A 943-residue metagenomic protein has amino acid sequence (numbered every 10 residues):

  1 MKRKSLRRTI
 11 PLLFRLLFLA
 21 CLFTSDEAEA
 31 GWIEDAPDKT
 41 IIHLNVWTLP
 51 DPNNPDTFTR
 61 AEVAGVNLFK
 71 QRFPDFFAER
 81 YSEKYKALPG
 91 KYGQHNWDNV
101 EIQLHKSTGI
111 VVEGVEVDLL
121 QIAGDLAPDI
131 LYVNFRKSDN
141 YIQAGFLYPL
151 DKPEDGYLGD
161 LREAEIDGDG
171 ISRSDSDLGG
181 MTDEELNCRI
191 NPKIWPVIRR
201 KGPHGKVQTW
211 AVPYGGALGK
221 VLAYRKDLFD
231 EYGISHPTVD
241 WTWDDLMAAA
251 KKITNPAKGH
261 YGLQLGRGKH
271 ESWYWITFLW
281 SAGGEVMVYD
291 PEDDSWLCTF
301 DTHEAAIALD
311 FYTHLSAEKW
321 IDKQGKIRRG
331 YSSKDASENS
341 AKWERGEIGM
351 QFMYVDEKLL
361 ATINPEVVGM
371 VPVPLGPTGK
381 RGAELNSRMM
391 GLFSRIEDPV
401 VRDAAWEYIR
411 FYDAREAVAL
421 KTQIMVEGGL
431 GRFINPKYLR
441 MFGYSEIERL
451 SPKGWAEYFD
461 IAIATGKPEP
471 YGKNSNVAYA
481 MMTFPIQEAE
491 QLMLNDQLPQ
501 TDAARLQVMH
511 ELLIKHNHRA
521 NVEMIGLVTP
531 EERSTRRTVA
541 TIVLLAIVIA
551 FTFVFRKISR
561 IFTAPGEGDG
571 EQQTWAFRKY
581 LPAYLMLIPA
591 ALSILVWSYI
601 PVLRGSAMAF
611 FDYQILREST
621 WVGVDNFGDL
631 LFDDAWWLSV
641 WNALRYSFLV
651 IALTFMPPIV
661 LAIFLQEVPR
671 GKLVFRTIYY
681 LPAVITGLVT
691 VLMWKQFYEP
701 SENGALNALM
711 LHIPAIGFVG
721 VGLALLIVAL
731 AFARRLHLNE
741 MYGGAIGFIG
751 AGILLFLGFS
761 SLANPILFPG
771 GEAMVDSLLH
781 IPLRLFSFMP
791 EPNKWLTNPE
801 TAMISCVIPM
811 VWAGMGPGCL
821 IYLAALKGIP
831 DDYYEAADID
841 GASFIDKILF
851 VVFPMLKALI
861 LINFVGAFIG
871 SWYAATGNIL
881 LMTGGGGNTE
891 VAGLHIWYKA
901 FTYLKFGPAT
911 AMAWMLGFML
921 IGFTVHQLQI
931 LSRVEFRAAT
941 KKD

Functional and structural regions predicted by a protein language model:
P11, A28-F146, D496-L545, F551 (+2 more regions): Conserved N-terminal structural module of periplasmic/extracytoplasmic solute-binding proteins
F135-G219, G369-V371: Hinge/lid segment of periplasmic solute-binding proteins
D151-R189, V239, G284-I307, L375-A383: Short, solvent-exposed loop/beta-turn-alpha elements that line the ligand-binding surface or hinge of extracytoplasmic
V197-L222, D245-L297: Extracytoplasmic/periplasmic solute-binding protein
M247-K252, D290-S333: Glycine-centered hinge/linker elements that transmit conformational signals in sensory and ligand-binding systems
E357-P365, P377-T483: C-terminal lobe and pocket-closing loops of periplasmic/extracytoplasmic Venus-flytrap solute-binding proteins
R449-L527: C-terminal capping/gating helix-and-loop segments adjacent to ligand/active sites or protein-protein/ligand interfaces
P582-D943: A structural signal for multi-pass alpha-helical bundles of membrane permease subunits that mediate small-molecule
